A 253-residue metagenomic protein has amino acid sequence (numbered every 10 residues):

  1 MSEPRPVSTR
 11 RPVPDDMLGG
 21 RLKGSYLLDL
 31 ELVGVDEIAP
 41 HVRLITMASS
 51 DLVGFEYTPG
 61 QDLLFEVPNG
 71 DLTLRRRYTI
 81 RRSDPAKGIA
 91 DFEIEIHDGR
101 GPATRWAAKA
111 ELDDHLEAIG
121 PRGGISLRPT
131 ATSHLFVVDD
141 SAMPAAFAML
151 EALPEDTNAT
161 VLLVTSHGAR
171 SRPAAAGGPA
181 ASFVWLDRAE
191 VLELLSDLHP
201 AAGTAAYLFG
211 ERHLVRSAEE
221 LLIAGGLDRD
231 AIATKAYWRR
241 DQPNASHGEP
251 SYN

Functional and structural regions predicted by a protein language model:
M1-G24, P250-N253: Actinobacteria-biased recognition of intrinsically disordered, low-complexity terminal regions
D15-K109: Ferredoxin-reductase
S49, V67-N69, I94-I96, G120-R122 (+4 more regions): Short, structured patches in soluble enzyme cores that scaffold and shape functional sites
D51, L153-P154, L222-G226: Active-site catalytic pocket residues across diverse enzymes, especially alpha/beta-hydrolases
G60, A142, E211: Short, conserved phosphate/pyrophosphate- and ester-handling motifs at nucleotide-, phospho-/glycolipid
E95, D113-H115, S182-R188: Short, flexible loop segments at the rims of nucleotide/cofactor-binding pockets, characterized by
T104, A108-P173, L208: Active-site beta-strand/loop microenvironment that shapes enzyme catalytic pockets
L163-N253: Reductase modules of NAD(P)H-dependent flavoproteins
